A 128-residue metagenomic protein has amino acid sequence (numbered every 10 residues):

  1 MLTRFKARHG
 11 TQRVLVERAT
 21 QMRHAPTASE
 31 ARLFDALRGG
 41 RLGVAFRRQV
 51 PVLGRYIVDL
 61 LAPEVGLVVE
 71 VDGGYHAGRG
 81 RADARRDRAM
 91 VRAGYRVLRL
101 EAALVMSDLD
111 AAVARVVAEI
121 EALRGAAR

Functional and structural regions predicted by a protein language model:
M1-A45, E121-R128: Solvent-exposed, charged helical/coil patches that constitute nucleic-acid or partner-interaction surfaces
M22, P26, R48, L53-E119 (+1 more regions): Basic, amphipathic alpha-helical patches used to engage nucleic acids or provide basic targeting signals, exemplified
